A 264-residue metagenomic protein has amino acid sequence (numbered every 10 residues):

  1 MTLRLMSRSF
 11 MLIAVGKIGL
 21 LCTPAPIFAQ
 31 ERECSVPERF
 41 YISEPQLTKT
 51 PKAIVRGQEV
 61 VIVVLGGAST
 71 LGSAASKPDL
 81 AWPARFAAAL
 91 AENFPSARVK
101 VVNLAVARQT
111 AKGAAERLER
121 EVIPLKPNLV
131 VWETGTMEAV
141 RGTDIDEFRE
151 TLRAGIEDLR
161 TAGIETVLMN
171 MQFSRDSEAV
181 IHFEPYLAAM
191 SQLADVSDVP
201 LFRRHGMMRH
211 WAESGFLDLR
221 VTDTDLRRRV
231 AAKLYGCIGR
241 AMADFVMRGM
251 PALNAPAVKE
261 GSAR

Functional and structural regions predicted by a protein language model:
S9-P24: Bacterial N-terminal signal peptides
R32-L104, E119-K126: Serine-esterase "nucleophile elbow" of acetyl-processing enzymes
R32-V36, N103-Q109, V131-V140, D195: Cell-envelope and extracellular/periplasmic
V61-L65, K100-A105, L129-T134, T166-N170 (+1 more regions): Structural recognition of the beta-strand scaffold that forms the well-ordered cores of secreted hydrolase catalytic
A68-L71, V106-K112, G135-R141, Q172-D176 (+1 more regions): Solvent-exposed loop/turn segments at secondary-structure junctions within structured extracellular/periplasmic domains
V106-L129, A139-T151: Catalytic-core regions of hydrolytic enzymes
E133-M137, G155-A188: Active-site segments of SGNH/GDSL-like serine hydrolases that catalyze O-acetyl group transfer/hydrolysis on lipids
F173-R264: Catalytic His-Asp segment of secreted/periplasmic serine-dependent ester chemistry enzymes
